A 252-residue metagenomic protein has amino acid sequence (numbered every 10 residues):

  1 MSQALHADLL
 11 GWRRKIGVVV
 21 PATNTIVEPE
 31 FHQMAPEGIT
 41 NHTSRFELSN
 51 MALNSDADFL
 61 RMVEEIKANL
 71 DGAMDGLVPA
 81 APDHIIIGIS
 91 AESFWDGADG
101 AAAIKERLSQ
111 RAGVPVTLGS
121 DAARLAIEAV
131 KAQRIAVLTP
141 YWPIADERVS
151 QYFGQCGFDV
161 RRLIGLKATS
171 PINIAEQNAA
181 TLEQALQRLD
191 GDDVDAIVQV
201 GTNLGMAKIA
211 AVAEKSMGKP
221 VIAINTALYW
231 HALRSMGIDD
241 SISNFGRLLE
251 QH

Functional and structural regions predicted by a protein language model:
S2-D71, L138, P143-N178: N-terminal glycine-rich anion-binding loop in soluble enzyme alpha/beta folds
E65-P79, T181-V194: Short, well-structured alpha-helical segments in soluble
M74-P115: Glycine/small-residue-rich loop that forms an oxyanion/phosphate-binding "nest" at active or ligand-binding sites
D83-G88, A136-L138, V194-G201: Periplasmic-binding protein-like
I104-T169, L249-E250: Conserved beta-alpha
A168-N173, K219-S241: Short, flexible loop segments at boundaries between secondary-structure elements
E183-S216, Y229: Hydrophobic alpha-helical
